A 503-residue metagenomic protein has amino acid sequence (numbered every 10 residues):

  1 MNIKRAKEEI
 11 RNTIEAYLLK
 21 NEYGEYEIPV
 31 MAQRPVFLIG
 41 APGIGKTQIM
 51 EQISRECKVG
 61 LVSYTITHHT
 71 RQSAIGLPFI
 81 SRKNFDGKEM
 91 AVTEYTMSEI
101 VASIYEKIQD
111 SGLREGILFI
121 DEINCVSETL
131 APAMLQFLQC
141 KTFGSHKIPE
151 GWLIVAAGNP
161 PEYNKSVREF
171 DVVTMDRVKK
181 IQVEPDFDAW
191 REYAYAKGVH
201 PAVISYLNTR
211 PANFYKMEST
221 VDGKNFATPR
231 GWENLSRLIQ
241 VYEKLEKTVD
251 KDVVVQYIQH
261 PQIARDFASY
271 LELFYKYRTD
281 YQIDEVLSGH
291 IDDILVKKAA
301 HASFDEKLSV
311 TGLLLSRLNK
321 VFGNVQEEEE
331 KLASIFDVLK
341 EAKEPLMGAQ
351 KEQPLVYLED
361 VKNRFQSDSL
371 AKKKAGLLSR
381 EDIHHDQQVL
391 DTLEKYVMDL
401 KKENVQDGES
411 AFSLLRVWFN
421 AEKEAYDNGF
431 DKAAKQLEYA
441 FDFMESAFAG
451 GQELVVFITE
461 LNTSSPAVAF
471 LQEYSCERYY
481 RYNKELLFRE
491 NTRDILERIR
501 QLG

Functional and structural regions predicted by a protein language model:
M1-T209, M217: AAA+ P-loop NTPase catalytic core and its hallmark functional loops
I3, S98, D171, K197-I204 (+11 more regions): Short, structured coil/loop segments at alpha-helix boundaries
K4-K7, K20, K46, K58 (+27 more regions): Context-gated lysine
E8, N12, A16, R55 (+18 more regions): Charged/polar, solvent-exposed surface patches and flexible loops
Y17, Y23-Y26, Y64, Y95 (+16 more regions): Sequence-level detector for tyrosine residue identity
P35-F37, C57-H68, I80, E89-G116 (+14 more regions): Conformational switch/transducer regions in large eukaryotic molecular machines and scaffolds
A196-V356: Alpha-helical lid/collar subdomain of P-loop NTPases
A300-G503: Terminal-proximal interaction/regulatory segments of ATP-powered molecular machines
